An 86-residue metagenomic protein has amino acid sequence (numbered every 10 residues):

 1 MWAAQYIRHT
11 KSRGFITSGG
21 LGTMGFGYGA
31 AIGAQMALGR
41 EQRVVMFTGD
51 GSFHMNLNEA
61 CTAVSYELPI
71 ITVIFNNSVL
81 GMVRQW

Functional and structural regions predicted by a protein language model:
W2-W86: Thiamine diphosphate
